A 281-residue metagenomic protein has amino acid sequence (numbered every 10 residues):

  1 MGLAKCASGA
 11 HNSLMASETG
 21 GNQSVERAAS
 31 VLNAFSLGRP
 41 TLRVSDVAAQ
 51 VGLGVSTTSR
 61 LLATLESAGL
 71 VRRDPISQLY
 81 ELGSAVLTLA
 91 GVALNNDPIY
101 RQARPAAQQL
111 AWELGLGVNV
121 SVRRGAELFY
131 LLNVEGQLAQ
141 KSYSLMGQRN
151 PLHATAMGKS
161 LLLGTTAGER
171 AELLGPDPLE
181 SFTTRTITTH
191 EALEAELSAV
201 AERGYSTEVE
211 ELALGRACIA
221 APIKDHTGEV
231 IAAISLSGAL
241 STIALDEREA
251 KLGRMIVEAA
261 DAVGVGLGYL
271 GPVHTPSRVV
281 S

Functional and structural regions predicted by a protein language model:
M1-R101, Q108, D261, V265-Y269: N-terminal helix-turn-helix
L3-S8, Q140-L214, S281: Short, solvent-exposed recognition segments
P75, A213-C218: Short, small/polar residue-rich loop motifs at catalytic or cofactor-binding pockets
I76-D177: Amphipathic alpha-helical effector-binding/dimerization core of metabolite-sensing transcriptional regulators
V118, E196, C218-A220: Short loop/turn microsegments at loop-to-beta-strand junctions
R203, L214, V230-S281: Juxtadomain coupling helices with adjacent low-complexity linkers
I223-H226: Sensor-regulatory modules in signal-transduction proteins
